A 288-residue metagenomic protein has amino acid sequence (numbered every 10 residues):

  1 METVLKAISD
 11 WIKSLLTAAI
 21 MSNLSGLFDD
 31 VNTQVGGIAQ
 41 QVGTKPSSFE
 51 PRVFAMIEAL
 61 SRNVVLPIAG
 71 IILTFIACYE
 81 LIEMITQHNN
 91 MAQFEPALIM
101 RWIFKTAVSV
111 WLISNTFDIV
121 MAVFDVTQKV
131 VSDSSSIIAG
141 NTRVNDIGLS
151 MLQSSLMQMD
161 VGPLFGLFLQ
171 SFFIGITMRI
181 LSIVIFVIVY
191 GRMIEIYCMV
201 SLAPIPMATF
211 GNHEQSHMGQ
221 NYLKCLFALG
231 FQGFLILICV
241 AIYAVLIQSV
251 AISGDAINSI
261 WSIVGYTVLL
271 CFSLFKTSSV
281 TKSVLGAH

Functional and structural regions predicted by a protein language model:
M1-I72, Q87-A97, A107-T177, S216-N221 (+2 more regions): Gly/Ser-rich, low-complexity
L66-Y79, I196: Hydrophobic alpha-helical transmembrane segments
L73, F168, S182, F186: Short, contiguous, pocket-lining structural segments that sit at or immediately flank catalytic/ligand-binding sites
T74-L81, S171-F173, V200-P204: Transmembrane alpha-helical segments of multi-pass small-molecule transport proteins
L81-F94, S182-F186, H213-Q215: Membrane-water interface regions at transmembrane-helix termini and the short interhelical loops of multi-pass membrane
W102-K105: Elongated alpha-helical scaffolds
S182-V189, M193-I196, V200-C239: Extended serine/threonine-enriched, polar tracts that run as long, contiguous segments within proteins
